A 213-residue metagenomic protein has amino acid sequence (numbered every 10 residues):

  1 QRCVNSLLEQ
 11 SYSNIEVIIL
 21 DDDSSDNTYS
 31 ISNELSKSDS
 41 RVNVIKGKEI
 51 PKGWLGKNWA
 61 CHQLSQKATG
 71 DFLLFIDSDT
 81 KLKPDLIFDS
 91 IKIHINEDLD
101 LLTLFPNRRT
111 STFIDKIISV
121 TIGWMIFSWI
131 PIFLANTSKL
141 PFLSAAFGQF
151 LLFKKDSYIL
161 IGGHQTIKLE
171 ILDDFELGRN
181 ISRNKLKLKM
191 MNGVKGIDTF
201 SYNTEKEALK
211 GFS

Functional and structural regions predicted by a protein language model:
V4-P51: Acidic donor-binding segment of Leloir-type glycosyltransferases
L8, Y29, N33, W54-Q66 (+1 more regions): Short, conserved alpha-helix that lines the donor NDP-sugar binding/gating region of sugar-transfer enzymes
D23-S25, T80-K83, R108-R109, L152 (+1 more regions): A short, conserved beta-strand element in the Rossmann-like catalytic core that flanks the donor/metal-binding loop
N27, S78-I93: Acidic donor-binding/catalytic loop of UDP-sugar-dependent glycosyltransferases, especially processive GT2
R41-Q66, D89-L152, D156-L160: Long helical/loop segments within the catalytic core of UDP-sugar-dependent glycosyltransferases, especially the large
T69-F72: Short acidic donor-binding loop at the edge of a beta-strand
H94, L101-S128, D156-I159, H164-S213: Catalytic donor/gating beta->alpha subdomain of glycosyltransferases that bind UDP-sugars
